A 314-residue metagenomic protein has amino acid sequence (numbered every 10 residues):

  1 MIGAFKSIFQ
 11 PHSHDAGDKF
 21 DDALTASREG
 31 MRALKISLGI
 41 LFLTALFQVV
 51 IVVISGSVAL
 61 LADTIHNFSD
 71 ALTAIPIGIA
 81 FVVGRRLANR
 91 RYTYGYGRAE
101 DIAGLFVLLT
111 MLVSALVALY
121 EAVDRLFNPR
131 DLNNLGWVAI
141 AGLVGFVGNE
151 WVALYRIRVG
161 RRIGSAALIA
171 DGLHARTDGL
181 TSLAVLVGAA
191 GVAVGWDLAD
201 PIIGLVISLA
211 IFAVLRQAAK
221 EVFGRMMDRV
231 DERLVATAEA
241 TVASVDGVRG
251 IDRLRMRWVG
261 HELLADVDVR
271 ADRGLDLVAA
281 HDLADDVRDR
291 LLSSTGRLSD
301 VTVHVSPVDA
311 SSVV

Functional and structural regions predicted by a protein language model:
I2-I36, V53-S55, A59-I65, S69 (+1 more regions): Alpha-helical transmembrane segments and adjacent TM-loop junctions that form the membrane-embedded core of multi-pass
I36-F47: The first (N-terminal) embedded transmembrane alpha-helix
Q48-V52: Short, hydrophobic/aliphatic alpha-helical segments
